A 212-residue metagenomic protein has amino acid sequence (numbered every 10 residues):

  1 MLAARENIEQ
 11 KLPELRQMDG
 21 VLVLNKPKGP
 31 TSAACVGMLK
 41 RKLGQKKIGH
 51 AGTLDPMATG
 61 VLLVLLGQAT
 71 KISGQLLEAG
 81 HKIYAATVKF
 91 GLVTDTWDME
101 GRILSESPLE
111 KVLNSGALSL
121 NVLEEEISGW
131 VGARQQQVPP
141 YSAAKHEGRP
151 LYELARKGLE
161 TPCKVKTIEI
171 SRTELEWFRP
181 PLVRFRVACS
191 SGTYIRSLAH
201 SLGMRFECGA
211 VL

Functional and structural regions predicted by a protein language model:
M1-L212: Catalytic/RNA-binding core of pseudouridine synthases
